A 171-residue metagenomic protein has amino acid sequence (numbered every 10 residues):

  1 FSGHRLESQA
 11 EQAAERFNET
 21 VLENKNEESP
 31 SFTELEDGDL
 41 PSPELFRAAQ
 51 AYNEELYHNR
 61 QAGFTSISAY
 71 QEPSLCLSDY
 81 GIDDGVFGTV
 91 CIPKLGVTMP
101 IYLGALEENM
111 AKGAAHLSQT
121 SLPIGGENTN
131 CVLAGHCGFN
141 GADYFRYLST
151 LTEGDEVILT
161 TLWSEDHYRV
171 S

Functional and structural regions predicted by a protein language model:
F1-S171: Solvent-exposed, non-transmembrane regions of membrane-associated and secreted proteins
